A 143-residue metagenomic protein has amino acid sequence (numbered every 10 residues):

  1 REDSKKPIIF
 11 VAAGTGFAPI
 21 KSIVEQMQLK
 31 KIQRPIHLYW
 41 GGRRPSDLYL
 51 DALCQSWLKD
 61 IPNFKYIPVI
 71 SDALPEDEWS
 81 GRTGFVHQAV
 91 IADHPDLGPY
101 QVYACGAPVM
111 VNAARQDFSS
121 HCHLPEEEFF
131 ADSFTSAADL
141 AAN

Functional and structural regions predicted by a protein language model:
R1-E2, K21-V24, P35, L50-D51: A short secondary-structure junction signal
R1-E2, Q28-K30, S56-D60: Short, conserved, surface-exposed binding loops centered on an aromatic residue
R1-F10, I23-Q26, R44, S71 (+1 more regions): FAD-binding FR-type
K5-K6, Q26-I36, L124: Conserved S-adenosyl-L-methionine
I8-V11, Q101-Y103: Conserved beta-strand elements of the Class I
A12, G16: Gly/Ala-rich beta-loop-alpha elbow adjacent to hydrolase catalytic centers
F17-L29: Histidine-anchored nucleotide/phosphate-binding helix
P35-N143: Reductase modules of NAD(P)H-dependent flavoproteins
